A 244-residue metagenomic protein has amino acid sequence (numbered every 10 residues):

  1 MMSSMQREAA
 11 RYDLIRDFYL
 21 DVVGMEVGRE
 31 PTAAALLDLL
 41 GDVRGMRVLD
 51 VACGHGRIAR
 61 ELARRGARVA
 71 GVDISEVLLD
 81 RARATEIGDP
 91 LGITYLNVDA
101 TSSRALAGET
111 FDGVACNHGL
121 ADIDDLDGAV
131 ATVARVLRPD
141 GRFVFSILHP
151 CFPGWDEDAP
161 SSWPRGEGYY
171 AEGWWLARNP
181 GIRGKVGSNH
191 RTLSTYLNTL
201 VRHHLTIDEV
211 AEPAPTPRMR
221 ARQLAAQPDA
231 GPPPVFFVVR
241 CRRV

Functional and structural regions predicted by a protein language model:
M2-R44, R57, E61, L78-R81 (+1 more regions): Conserved class I S-adenosyl-L-methionine
L49-V51, H55-S103: Class I SAM-dependent methyltransferase SAM/SAH-binding core
A105-V114: A short acidic, Gly/Pro-enriched loop at the edge of an enzyme's catalytic core that lines a small-molecule cofactor
G113-L126: A short SAM/SAH-binding and catalytic strip from SAM-dependent methyltransferases
D127-R142: A short glycine-rich, Lys/Arg-flanked "PGG" loop and its adjoining helix->strand segment in the class I
R142-L176: Conserved class I S-adenosyl-L-methionine
I147, C151, G181-T195: Acceptor-substrate binding/catalytic loop of class I
G187-V210: Short alpha-helix
